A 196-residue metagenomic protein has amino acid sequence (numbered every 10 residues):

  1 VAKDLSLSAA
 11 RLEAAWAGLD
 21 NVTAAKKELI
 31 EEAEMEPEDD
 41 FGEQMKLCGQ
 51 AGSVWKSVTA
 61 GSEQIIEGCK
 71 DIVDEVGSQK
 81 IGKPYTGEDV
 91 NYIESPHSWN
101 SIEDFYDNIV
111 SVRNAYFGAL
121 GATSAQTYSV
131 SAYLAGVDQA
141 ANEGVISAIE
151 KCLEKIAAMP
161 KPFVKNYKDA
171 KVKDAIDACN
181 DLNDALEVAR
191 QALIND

Functional and structural regions predicted by a protein language model:
V1-D196: Mature extracytoplasmic or organellar-lumen-exposed domains after removal of signal/transit peptides
